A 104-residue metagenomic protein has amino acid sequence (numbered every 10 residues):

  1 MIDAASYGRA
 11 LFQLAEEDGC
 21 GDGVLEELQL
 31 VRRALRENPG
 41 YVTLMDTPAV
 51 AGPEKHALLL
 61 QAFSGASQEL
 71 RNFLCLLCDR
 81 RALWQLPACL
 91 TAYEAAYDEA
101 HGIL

Functional and structural regions predicted by a protein language model:
M1-L104: Elongated, mostly alpha-helical coiled-coil "stalk/stator" tethers of large membrane protein machines
